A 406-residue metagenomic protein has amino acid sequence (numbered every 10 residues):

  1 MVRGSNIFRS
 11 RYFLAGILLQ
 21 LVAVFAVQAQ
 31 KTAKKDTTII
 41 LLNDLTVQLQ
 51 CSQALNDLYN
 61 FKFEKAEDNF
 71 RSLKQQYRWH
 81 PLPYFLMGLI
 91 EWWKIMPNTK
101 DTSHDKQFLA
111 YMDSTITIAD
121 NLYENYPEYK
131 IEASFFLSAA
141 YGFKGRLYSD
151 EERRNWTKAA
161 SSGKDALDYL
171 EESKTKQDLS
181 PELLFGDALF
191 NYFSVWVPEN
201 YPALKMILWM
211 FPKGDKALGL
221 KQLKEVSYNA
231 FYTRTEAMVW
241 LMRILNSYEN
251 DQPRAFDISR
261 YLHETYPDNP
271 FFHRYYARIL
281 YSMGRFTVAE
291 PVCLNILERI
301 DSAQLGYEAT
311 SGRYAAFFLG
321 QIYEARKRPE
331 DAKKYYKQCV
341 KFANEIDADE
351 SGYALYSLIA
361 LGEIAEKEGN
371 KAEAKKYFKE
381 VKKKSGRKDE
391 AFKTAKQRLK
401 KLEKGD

Functional and structural regions predicted by a protein language model:
A33, T38, N43-L49, D57-E67 (+3 more regions): Short coil/linker segments at helix-helix boundaries
L41-L42, Q75, N125, T175 (+6 more regions): Structural signature of alpha-solenoid helical repeat scaffolds
S52, L86, W93, F136 (+7 more regions): "A position-specific structural signal for the A-helix of alpha-solenoid helical repeats
N60, K94, K144, S194 (+4 more regions): Structural motif corresponding to the intra-repeat A-B loop/turn of tetratricopeptide repeats
Q75, L167-D168, S227-Y228, R260 (+4 more regions): Amphipathic alpha-helical segments of tetratricopeptide repeats
R78, P127-E128, D178-L179, F231-Y232 (+2 more regions): Short coil turns that delineate tetratricopeptide repeat
